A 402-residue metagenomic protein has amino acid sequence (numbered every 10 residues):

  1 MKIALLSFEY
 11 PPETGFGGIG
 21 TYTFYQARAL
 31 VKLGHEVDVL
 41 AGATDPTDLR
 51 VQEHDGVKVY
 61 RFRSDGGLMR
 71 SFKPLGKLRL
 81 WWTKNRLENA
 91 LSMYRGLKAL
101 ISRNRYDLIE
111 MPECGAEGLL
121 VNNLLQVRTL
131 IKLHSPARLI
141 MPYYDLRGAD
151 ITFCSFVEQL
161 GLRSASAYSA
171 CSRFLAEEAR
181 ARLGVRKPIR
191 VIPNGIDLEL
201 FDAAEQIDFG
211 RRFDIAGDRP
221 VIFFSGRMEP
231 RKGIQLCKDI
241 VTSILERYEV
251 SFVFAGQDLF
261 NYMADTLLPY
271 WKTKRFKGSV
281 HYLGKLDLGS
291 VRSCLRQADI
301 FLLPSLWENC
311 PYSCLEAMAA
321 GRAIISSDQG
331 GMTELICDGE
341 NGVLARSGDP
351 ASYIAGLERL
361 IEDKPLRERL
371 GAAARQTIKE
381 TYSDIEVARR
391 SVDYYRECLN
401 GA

Functional and structural regions predicted by a protein language model:
F174, G195: Carbohydrate-associated surface elements
I196, S225, S251-L268, G284: Glycosyltransferase donor-sugar binding loop
D202-I215, L267-L268: A short helix/loop element that forms part of the nucleotide-sugar donor recognition site in Leloir-type
A216-K232, K238-V241, V253: Conserved donor-binding/catalytic core segment of Leloir-type glycosyltransferases
D265-G289: Nucleotide-activated donor-binding/catalytic signature segment of Leloir-type glycosyltransferases, i.e., the conserved
L306: Aromatic "clamp/platform" in nucleotide-sugar-dependent glycosyltransferases that forms part of the donor/acceptor
A323-S326: Short hydrophobic beta-strand element within catalytic cores of glycosyltransferases and related nucleotide-activated
D338-G339, V343-P350, R359-P365: Conserved acidic donor-binding segment of nucleotide-sugar-dependent glycosyltransferases
